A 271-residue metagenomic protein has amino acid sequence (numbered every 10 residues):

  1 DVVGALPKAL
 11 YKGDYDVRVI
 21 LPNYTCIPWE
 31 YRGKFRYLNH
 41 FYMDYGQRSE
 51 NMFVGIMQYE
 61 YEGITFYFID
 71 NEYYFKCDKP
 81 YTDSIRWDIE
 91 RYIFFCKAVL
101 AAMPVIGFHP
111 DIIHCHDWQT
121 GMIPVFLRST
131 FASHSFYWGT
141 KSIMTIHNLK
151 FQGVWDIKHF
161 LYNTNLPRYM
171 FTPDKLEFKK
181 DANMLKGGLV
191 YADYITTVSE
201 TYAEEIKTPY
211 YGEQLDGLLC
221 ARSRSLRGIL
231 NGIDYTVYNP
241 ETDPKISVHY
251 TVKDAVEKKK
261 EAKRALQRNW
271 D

Functional and structural regions predicted by a protein language model:
D1-D271: Catalytic cores of nucleotide-sugar-dependent glycosyltransferases that transfer UDP/GDP/TDP-activated
